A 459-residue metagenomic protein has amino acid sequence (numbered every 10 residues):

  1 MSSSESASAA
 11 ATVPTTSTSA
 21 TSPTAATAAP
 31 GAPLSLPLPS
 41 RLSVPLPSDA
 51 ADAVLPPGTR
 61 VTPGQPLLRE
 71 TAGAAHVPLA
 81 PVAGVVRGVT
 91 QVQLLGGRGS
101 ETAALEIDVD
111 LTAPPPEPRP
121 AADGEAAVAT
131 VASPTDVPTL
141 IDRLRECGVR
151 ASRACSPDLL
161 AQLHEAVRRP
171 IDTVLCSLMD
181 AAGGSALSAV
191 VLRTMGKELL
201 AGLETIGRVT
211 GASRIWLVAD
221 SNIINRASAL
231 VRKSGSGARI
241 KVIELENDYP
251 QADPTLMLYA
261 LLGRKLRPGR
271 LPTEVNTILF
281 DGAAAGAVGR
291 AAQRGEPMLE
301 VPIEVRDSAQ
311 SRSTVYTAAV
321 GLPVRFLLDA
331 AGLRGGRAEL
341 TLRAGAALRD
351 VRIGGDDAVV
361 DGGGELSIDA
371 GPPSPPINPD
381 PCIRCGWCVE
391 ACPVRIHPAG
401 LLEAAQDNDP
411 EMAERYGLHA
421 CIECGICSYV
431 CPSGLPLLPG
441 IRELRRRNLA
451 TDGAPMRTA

Functional and structural regions predicted by a protein language model:
M1-P56, R69: N-terminal, Lys/Arg-enriched amphipathic/low-complexity engagement segments that precede the first folded domain
P39, V174-S188, A309: Gly-rich Lys/Arg/Thr-decorated short loops/hinges at beta-loop-alpha junctions or inter-strand turns that position
L46-A50, V61-G64, G73-G88: Generic structural motif
L55-R69, V85-G88, W387, Y429: Short, well-structured beta-strand-loop connectors
P63, L366-P379, W387-A459: Ferredoxin-type iron-sulfur electron-transfer modules in oxidoreductases and energy-metabolism complexes
Q93-R168, I224-N225: Acidic low-complexity segments
L111-G148, G183-A186, G417-A459: Flanking helices and flexible, charged tails adjoining ferredoxin-like Fe-S electron-transfer domains in multi-subunit
C147, S152-P157, R168-R169, A212-V324 (+2 more regions): Hydrophobic alpha-helical positions that pack around
